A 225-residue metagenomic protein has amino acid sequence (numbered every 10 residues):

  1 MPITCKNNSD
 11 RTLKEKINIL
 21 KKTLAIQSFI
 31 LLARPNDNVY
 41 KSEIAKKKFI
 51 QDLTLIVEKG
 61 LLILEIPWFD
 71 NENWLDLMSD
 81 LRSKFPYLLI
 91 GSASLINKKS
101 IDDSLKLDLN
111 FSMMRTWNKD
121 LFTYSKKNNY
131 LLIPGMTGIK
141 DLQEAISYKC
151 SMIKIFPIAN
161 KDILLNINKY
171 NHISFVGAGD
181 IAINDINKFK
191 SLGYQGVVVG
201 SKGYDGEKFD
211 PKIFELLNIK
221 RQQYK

Functional and structural regions predicted by a protein language model:
M1-D108, K127, I183-N184, Y204-K225: Conserved N-terminal beta1-alpha1 strand-loop-helix module at the mouth
L55, D80, D103, Y124 (+3 more regions): Well-formed, non-transmembrane alpha-helical positions, independent of function
L62-L64, F111-L121, I155-I163, G193-L216: Glycine-rich phosphate-binding active-site loops on the catalytic face of alpha/beta enzymes
L62-N71, Y87-I96, I101, D108-N118 (+3 more regions): Catalytic beta/alpha-barrel core
S92-A93, F175-D180, V197-K202: Glycine-rich beta-strand-to-loop/alpha-helix junction loops that act as flexible
N97-L107, K140-K149, I181-V199: Catalytic cores of alpha/beta
D120-F122, K140-L142, I183-N184, Y204-G206: Short gly/pro/ser/thr-enriched loop/turn and capping motifs at secondary-structure boundaries
D162-V176, A182: Shared catalytic-loop signature of beta/alpha-barrel
